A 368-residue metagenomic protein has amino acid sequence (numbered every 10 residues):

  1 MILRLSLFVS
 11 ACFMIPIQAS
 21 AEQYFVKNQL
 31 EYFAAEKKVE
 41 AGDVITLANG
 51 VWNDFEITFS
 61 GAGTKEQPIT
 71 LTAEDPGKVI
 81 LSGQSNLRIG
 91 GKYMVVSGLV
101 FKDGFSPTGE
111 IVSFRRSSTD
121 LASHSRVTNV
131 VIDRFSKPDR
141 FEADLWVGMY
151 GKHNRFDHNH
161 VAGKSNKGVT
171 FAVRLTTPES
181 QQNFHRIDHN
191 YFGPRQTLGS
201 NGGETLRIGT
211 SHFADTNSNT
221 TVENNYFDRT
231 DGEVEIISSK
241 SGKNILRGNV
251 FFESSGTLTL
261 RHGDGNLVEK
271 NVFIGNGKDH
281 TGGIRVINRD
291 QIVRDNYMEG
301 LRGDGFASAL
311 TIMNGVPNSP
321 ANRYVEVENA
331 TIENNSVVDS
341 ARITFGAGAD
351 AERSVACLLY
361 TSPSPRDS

Functional and structural regions predicted by a protein language model:
I2-F8: Sec-dependent signal peptide recognition, specifically the positively charged N-region followed immediately by
F8-V9, A19: Cleavable N-terminal signal peptides
A19-A34, N49-V51, E74-D75: Right-handed parallel beta-helix/beta-solenoid
L30, T72-D75, S85, F105: Residues at the C-termini of beta-strands that transition into short coil/loop
V39-I80, L87-G98, D120-S125: Beta-solenoid repeat scaffold
E56-I57, G83-G90, K102-S125, I132-S362 (+1 more regions): Glycine- and acidic/polar-rich repeat regions and solenoidal domains
